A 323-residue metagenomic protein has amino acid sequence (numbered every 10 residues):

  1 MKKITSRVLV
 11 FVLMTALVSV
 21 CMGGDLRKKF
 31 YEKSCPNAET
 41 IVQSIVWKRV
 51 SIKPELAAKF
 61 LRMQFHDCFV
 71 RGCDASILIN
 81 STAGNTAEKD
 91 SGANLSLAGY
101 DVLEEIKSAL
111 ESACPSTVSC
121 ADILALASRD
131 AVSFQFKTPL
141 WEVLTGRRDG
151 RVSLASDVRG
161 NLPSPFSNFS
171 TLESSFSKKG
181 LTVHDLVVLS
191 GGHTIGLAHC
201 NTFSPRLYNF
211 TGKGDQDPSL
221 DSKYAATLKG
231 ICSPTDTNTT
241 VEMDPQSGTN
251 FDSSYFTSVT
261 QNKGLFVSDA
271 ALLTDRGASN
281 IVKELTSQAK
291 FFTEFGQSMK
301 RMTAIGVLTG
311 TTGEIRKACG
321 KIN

Functional and structural regions predicted by a protein language model:
K2-N323: Catalytic cores of secreted/periplasmic or lumenal enzymes
